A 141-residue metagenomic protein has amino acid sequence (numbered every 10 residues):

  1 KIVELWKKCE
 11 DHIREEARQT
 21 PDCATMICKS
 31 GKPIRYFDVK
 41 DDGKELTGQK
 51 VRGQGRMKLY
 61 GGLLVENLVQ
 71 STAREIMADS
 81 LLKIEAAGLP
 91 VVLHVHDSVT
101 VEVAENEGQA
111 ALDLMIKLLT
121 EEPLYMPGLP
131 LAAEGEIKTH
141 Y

Functional and structural regions predicted by a protein language model:
K1-Y141: Conserved catalytic core of nucleotide polymerization and phosphodiester-bond processing enzymes
